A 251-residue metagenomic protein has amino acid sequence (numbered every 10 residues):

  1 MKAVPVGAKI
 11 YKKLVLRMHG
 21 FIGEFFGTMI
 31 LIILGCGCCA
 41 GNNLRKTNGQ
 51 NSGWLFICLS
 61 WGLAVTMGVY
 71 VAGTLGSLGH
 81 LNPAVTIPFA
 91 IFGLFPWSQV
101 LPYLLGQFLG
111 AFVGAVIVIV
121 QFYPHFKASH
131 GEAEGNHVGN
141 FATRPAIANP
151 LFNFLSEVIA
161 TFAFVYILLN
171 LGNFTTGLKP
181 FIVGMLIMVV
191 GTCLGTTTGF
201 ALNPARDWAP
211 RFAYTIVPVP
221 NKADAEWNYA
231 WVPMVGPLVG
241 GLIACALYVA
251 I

Functional and structural regions predicted by a protein language model:
M1-I251: Membrane-interface helix-loop junctions and terminal tails of multi-pass membrane proteins
